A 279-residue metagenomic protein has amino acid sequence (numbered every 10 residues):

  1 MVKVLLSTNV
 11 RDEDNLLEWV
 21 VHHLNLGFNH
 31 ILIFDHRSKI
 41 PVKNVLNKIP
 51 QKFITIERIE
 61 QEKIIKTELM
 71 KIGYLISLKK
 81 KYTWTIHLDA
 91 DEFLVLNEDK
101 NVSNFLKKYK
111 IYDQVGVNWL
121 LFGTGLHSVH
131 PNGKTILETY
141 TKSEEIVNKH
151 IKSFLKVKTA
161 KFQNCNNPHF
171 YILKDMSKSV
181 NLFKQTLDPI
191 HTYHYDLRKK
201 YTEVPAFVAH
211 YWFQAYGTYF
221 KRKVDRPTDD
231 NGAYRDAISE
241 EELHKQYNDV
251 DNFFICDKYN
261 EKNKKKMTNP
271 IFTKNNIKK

Functional and structural regions predicted by a protein language model:
M1-L24: N-proximal low-complexity "stem/linker" segments adjacent to membrane-targeting elements
T8, F34-V42: Ser/Thr-glycine-rich phosphate-binding loops at phosphate-binding pockets of nucleotides, nucleotide cofactors
N29-H30, T83, D113: Short acidic/polar active-site loop segments enriched in Thr and Asp
N29-R37, E57-E60: Short beta-strand/loop segment that forms part of the nucleotide-sugar
P41-H87, V95-L96: Active-site-proximal specificity loops/subdomain of glycosyltransferases
T67-K71, L96-K279: Catalytic-site signature of metal-activated, phosphate-bearing donor transferases, centered on the GT-A/GT-A-like
